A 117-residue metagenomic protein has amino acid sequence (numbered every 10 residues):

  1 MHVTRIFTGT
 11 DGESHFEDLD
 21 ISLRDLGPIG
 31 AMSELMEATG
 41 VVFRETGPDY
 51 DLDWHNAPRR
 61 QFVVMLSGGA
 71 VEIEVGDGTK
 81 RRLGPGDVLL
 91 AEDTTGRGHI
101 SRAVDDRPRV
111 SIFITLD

Functional and structural regions predicted by a protein language model:
M1-F7: Short acidic, Pro/Gly- and aromatic-enriched capping/linker segments at domain boundaries
T8, D20-I29, T39-A57, D93-G96: Conserved short histidine dyad/triad with adjacent acidic residue
L19-D20, V75: Short clusters of small/polar residues that mark proteolytic maturation junctions
V41, D51-L52, G69-I73, V88: Short beta-strand segments in beta-sandwich/barrel cores
P48, G76-D87, D93-D117: Ligand-binding loop in jelly-roll beta-barrel domains
N56, F62-G84: A short beta-strand-loop-beta hairpin characteristic of the jelly-roll/cupin
